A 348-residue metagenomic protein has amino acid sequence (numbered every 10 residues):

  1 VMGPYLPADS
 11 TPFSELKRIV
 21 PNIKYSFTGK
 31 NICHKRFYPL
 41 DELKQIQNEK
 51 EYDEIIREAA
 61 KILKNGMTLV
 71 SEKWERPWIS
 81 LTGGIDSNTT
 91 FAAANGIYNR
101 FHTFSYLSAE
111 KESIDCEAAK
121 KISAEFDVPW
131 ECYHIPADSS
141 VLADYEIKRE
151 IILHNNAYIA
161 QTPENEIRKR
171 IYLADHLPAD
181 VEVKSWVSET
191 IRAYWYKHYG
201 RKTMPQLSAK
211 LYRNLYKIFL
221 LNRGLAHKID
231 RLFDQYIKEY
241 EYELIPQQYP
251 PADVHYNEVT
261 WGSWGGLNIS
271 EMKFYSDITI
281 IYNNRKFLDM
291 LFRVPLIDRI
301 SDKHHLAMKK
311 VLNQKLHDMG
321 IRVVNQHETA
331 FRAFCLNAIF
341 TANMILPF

Functional and structural regions predicted by a protein language model:
V1-D138: Cysteine-centered catalytic environments shared across enzyme families
V20, E54, E58-I62, I85 (+9 more regions): Generic recognition of stable, solvent-exposed alpha-helical segments in well-folded globular domains
L43-D53, P77, T103-Y106, I152-N155 (+2 more regions): Glycine- and acidic
K73-W78, A143-Y196, R231-Y275: Conserved adenosine/adenylate-binding substructure
L81-G83, V187, M308-V311, V323-F331: A glycine-rich phosphate-binding loop feature that marks nucleotide/adenosyl-phosphate handling sites
K111-I171, L177, W186-K210, L215 (+1 more regions): ATP-dependent adenylate-handling ligase core
M204-V324: Conserved glycine-rich, hydrophobic/aromatic-active-site segments that form phosphate/pyrophosphate or metal-binding
Q314-F348: PAPS-dependent sulfotransferase catalytic core
